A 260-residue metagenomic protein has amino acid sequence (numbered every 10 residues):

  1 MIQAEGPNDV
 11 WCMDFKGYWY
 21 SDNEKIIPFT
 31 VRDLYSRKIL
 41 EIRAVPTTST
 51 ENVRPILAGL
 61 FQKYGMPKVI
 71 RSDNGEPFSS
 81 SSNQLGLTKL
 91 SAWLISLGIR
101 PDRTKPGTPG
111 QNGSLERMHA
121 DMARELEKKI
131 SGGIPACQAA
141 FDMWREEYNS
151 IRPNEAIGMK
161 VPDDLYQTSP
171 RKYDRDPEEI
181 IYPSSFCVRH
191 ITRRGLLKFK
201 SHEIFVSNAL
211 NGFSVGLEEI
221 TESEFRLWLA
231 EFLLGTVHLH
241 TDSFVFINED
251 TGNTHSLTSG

Functional and structural regions predicted by a protein language model:
M1-K38, P46, T50-G59, K63-Y64 (+3 more regions): Mobile-element integrase/transposase regions, centering on the N-terminal DNA-binding/Zn-coordinating module
M1-V10, L85-T88, V161-P170: Basic, flexible linker segments flanking DNA-binding modules in nucleic acid-interacting mobile-element proteins
L40-E41, G235: A structural microfeature
A44-V45, L239: Residue-level structural signal for beta-strand termini and adjacent loop
T48, Q62-Q84, K105-G107, N112 (+1 more regions): Acidic/histidine-rich, metal-coordinating catalytic segments
A58-E76, F225-R226, D250-G260: Short, solvent-exposed cationic patches
L90-D174, G216, I220: Charged alpha-helix within mobile-element recombinases
R145, N149-G260: C-terminal, beta-rich DNA-binding module of retroviral/retroelements integrases
